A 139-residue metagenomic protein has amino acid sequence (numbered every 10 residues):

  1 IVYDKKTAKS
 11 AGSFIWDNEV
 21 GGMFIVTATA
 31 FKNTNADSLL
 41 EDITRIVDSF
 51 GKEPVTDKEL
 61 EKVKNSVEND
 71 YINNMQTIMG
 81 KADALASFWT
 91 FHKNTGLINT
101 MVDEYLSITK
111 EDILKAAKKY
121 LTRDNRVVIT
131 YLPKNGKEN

Functional and structural regions predicted by a protein language model:
I1-K52, D57-L106, D124-P133: M16 family metallopeptidases and their MPP-like homologs
S107-N139: In a subset of proteins, long, contiguous C-terminal domains/tails are tracked
